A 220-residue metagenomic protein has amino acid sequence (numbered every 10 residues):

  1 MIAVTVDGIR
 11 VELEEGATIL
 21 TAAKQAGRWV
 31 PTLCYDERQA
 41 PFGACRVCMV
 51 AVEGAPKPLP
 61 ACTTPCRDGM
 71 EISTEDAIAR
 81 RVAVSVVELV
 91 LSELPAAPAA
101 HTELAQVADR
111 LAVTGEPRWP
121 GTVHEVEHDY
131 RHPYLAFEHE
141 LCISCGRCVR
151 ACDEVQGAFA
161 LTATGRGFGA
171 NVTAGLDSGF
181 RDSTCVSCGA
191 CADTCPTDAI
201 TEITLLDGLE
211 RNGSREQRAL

Functional and structural regions predicted by a protein language model:
M1-I9: Eukaryote-biased recognition of intrinsically disordered, low-complexity regulatory segments
T5, G27-W29, V126-Y130: Short low-complexity stretches enriched in small and charged residues
D7, E15, F42, T164-R166 (+1 more regions): Short glycine-rich loop/turn motifs that provide flexible caps or phosphate-binding loops at active sites
G8, D36, F137-E140: Aromatic-flanked redox-active Cys/Sec active sites in thiol-based oxidoreductases, especially the WC-centered
R10-D68, V82: N-terminal cofactor/phosphate-binding cores enriched in small/glycine residues, especially glycine-rich loops such as
R46, A55-S187, D193-L220: Fe-S ferredoxin-like electron-transfer domains and their immediately adjacent linker/connector regions across
